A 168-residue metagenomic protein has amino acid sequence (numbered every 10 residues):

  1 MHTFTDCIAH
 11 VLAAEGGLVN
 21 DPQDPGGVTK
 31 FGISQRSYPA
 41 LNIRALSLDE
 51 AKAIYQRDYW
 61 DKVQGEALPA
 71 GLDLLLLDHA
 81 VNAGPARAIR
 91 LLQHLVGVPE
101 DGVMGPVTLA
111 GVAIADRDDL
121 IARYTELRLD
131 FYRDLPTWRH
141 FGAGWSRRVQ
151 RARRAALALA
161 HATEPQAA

Functional and structural regions predicted by a protein language model:
M1-A168: Cell-wall polysaccharide-cleaving catalytic domain and substrate-binding groove, primarily in peptidoglycan/chitin
